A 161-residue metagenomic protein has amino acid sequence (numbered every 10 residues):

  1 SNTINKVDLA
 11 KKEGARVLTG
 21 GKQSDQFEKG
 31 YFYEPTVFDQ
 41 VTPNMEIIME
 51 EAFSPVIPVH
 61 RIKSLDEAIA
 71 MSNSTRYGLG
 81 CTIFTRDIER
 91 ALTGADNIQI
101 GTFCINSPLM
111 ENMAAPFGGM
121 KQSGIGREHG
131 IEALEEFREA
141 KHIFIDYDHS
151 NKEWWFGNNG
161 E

Functional and structural regions predicted by a protein language model:
S1-I4, Y31: Conserved strand-to-helix beginnings and helix N-cap segments that scaffold or border functional pockets
K6-L9, E13, M71, T75: Short alpha-helical functional segments enriched in proximate histidine and acidic residues
K12-Q23: Short secondary-structure junctions
Q23-D25, F32-E161: Conserved C-terminal structural/oligomerization subdomain of aldehyde/semialdehyde dehydrogenase
